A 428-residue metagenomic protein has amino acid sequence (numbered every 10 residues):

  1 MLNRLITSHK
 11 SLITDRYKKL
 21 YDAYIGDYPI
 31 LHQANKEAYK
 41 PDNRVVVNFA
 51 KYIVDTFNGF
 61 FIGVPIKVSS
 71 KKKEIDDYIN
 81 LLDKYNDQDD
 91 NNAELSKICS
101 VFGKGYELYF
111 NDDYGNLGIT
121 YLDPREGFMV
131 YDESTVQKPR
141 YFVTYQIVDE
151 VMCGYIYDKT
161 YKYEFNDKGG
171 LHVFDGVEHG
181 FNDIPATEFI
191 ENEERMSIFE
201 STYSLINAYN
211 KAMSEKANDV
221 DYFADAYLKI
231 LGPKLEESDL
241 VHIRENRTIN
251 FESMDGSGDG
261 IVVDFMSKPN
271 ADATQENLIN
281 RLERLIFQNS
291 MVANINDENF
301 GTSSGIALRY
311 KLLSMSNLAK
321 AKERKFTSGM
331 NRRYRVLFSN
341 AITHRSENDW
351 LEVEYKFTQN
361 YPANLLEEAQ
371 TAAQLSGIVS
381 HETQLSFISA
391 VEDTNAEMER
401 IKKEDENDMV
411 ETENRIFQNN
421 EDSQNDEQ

Functional and structural regions predicted by a protein language model:
M1-L117, F417, S423-Q428: Extended, helix-rich architectural segments
K71-E74, D83-D87, N91, C99 (+5 more regions): Short amphipathic alpha-helical segments
K73-N80, I261-D264, L312: A short, surface-exposed helix-loop junction/capping segment
D90-N91, I98-V101, Y114-L117, F128 (+3 more regions): C-terminal charged interaction modules
K97, F265-E276, S316-E323, Q374-L375: Short, charged/polar micro-motifs that form catalytic or ligand-binding hotspots
S100-V101, Y106-R195: Extended, regular secondary-structure scaffolds
D175-A307: Extended, charged amphipathic alpha-helical segments
N246, M254-G256, R281-Q428: C-terminal helix-loop subdomains that flank or include functional centers
